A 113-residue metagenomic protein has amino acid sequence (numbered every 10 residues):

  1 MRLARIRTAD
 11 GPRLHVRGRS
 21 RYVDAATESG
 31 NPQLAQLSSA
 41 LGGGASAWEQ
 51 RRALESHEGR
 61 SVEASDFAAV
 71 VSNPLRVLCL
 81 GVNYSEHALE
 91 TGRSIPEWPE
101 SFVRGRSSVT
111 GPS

Functional and structural regions predicted by a protein language model:
M1-P99: N-terminal non-catalytic cap/leader segment that marks the start of a structured domain
P32-L37, S107-S113: Short C-terminal domain-edge/linker segments immediately following a structured domain
I95-P112: Structural signature of FAD isoalloxazine-binding scaffolds in flavoprotein oxidoreductases
